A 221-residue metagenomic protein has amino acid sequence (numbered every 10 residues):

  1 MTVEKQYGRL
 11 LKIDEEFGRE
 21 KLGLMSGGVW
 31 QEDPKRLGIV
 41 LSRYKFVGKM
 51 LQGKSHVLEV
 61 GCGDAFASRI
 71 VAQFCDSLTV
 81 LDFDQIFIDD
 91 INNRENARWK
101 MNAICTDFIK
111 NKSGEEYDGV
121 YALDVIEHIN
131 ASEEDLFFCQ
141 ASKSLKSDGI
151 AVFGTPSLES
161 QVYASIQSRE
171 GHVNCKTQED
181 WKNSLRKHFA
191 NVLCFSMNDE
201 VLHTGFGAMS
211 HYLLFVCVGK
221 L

Functional and structural regions predicted by a protein language model:
M1-Y121, S132-C139, S144, H172-D180 (+2 more regions): Conserved N-terminal segment of class I S-adenosyl-L-methionine
L51, L185-R186: Hydrophobic C-terminal alpha-helix "anchor/cap" residues
D124-V125: Short catalytic micro-motifs in class I SAM-dependent methyltransferases
H128-I129: A short His-aromatic
L145-A151: Short glycine-dipeptide loop
F153-V173: Short, glycine-/aromatic-enriched active-site segment of Class I SAM-dependent methyltransferases
H188-A190: A structural motif corresponding to the C-terminal end of an alpha-helix and its immediate exit/capping segment
